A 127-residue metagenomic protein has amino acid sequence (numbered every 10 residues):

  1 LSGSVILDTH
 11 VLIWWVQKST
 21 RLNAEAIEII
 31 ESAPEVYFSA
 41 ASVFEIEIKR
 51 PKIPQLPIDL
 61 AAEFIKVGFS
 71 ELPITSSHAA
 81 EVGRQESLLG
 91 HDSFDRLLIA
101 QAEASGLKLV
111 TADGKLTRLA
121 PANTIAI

Functional and structural regions predicted by a protein language model:
L1-F38, R50-A62, S105, R118-L119: Short, well-structured N-terminal submotif of metal-dependent ribonuclease cores
T9, S42, T111: Ser/Thr-centric signal marking residues that sit in or immediately flank functional binding/regulatory motifs
L12, V43, A79, L116-T117: A generic structural signal for short hydrophobic patches within well-formed alpha-helices
F38-A41, I74: Short glycine/serine/threonine-enriched helix-capping/active-site loop that flanks the nucleotide-sugar donor pocket
I46: Phosphate/NTP-binding elements of NTP-utilizing enzymes
K49-R50, R96: Basic side chains
P57-I58, K66-G114, I125-I127: Active-site neighborhoods of divalent-metal-dependent phosphate/nucleic-acid chemistry enzymes
V67, L119-A120: Short, structured coil segments at secondary-structure junctions
